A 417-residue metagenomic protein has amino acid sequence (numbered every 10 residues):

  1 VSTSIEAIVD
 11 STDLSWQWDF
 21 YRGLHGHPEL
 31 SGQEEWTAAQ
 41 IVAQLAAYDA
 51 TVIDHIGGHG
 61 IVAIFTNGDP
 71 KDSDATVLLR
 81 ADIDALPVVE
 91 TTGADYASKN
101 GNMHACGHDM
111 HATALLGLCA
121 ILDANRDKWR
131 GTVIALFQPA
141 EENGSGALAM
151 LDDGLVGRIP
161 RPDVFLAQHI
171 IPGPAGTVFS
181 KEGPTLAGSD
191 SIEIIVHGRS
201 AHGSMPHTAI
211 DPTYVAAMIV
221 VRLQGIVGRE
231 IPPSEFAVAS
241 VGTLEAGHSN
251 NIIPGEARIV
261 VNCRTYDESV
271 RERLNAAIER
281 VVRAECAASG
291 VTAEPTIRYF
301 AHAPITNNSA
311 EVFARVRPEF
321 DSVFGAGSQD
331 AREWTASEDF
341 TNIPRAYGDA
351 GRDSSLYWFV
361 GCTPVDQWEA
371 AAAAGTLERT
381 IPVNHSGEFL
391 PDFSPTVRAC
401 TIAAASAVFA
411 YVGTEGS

Functional and structural regions predicted by a protein language model:
S2-H104, D109-G117, I121-R130: Acidic/His- and Gly-rich active-site-bordering loop/insert found across diverse amide/peptide-bond hydrolases
L24, A63, L79, H108 (+8 more regions): Divalent metal-coordination and catalytic microenvironments
E29, D82-D84, A140, I171 (+1 more regions): Active-site beta-loop-alpha junctions enriched in small/polar residues
V62-I64, E193, Y357: Conserved hydrophobic/aromatic beta-strand scaffold that supports enzyme active sites
D74-A75, R161-D163, D353: Local beta-strand N-terminus motif with an aromatic residue
L86-V88, G93-M103, D109-M110, D127-T243 (+1 more regions): Histidine/acidic-residue-rich, glycine-tolerant segments that coordinate divalent metal ions
Y214-S417: Metal-dependent amide/peptide-bond hydrolase catalytic core, centered on the "pita-bread" metallohydrolase fold
